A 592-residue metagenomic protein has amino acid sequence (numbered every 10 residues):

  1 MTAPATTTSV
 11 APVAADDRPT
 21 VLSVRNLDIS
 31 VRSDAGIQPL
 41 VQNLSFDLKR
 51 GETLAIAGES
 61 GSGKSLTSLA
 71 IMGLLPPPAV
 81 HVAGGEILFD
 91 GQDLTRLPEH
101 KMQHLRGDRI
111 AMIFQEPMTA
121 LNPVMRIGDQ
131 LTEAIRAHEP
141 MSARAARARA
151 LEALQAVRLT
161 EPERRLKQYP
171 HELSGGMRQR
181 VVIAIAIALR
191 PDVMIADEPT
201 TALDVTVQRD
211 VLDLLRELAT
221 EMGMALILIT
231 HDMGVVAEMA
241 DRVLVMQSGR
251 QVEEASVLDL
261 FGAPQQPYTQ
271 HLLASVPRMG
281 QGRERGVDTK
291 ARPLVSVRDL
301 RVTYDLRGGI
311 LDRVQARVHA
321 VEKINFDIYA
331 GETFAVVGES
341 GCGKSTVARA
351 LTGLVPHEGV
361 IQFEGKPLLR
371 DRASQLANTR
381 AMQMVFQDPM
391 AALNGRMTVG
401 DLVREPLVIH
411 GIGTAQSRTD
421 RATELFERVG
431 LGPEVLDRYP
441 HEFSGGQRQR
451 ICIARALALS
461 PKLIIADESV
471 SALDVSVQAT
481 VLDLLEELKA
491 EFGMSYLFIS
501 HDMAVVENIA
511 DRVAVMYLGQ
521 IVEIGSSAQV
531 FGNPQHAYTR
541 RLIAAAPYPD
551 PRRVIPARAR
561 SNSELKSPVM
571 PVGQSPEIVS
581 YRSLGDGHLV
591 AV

Functional and structural regions predicted by a protein language model:
A14-T20, T160-R164, V257-R317, Q375 (+1 more regions): Short catalytic/signature loops enriched in Gly
Q38, V80-H81, L94-A111, D129 (+9 more regions): ABC ATPase NBD coupling module
V82-D93, G359-R370: Conserved ABC transporter NBD signature motif
Q92-D93, A145-R164, S417-E434, I543: Conserved ABC ATPase "signature" region
Q168-L173, M177, Y439-F443, Q447: Conserved ABC ATPase signature
A188-D192, A458-K462, Q478: A short, proline-enriched helix->beta-strand linker immediately N-terminal to the Walker B motif in ABC-type P-loop
